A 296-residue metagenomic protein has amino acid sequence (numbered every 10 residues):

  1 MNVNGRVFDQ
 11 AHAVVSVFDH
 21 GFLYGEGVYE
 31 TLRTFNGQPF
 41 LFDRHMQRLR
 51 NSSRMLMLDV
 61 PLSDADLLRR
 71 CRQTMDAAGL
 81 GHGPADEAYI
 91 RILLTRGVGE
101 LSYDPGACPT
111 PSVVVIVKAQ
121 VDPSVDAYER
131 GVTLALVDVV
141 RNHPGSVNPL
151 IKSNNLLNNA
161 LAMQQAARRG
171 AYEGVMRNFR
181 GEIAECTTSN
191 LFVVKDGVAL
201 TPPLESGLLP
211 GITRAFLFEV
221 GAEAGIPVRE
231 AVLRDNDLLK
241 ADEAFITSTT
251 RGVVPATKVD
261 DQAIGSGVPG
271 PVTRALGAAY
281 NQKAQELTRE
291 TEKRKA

Functional and structural regions predicted by a protein language model:
M1-V175, F179-E182, L209, F218-A296: Conserved alpha/beta cores of soluble small-molecule-handling proteins
G174, E182-L204, P210: Glycine- and Gly-Pro-enriched alpha-helical subdomains that act as flexible, kink-prone "lid/hinge" or packing modules
T213-R214: Secondary-structure junction motif
